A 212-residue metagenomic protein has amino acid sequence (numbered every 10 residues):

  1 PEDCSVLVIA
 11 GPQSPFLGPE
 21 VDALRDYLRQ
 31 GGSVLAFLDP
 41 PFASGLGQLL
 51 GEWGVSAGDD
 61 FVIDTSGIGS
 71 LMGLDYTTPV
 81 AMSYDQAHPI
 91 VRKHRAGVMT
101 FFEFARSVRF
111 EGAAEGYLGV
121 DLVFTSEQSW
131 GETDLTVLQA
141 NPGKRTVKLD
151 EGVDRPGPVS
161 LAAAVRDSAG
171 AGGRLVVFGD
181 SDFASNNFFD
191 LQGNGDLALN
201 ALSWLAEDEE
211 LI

Functional and structural regions predicted by a protein language model:
P1-L211: Acidic, S/T/G-rich, low-cysteine, solvent-exposed domains in lumenal/extracellular/periplasmic regions of secretory
